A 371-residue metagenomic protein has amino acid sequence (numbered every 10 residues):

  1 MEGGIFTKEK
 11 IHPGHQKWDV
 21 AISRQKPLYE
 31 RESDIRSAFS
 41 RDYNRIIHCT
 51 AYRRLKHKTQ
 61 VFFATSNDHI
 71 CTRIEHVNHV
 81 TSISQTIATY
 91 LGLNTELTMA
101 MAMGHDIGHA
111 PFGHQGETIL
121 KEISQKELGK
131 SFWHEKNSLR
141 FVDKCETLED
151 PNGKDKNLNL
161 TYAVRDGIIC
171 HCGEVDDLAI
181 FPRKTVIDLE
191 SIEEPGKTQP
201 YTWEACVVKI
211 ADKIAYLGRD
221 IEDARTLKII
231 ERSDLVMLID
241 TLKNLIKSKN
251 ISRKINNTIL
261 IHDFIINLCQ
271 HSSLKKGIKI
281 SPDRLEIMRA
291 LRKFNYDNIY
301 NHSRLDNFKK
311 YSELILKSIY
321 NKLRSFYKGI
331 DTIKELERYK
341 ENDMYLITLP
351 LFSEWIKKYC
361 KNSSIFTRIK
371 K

Functional and structural regions predicted by a protein language model:
M1-I87, S131-F132, K136-N137, F141-K371: Histidine-centered, transition-metal-coordinating active-site segments
Q85-E96: Short pre-active-site segment immediately N-terminal to the catalytic Zn-binding motif
N94-M99, Y201-W203: Short hydrophobic "helix-edge" motifs at membrane interfaces and signal-peptide entry regions
E96, A100, A110-K130, T226-I230: Post-HEXXH active-site segment of zinc metalloproteases
T98-M103, K209: Short alpha-helical catalytic segment bearing the HExxH-like zincin motif of zinc-dependent metalloproteases
M103-D106, K121, Q125, Y296 (+1 more regions): A broad detector of the eukaryotic-type serine/threonine protein kinase catalytic domain
G104, G108-F112, A215: Short active-site segment of divalent metal-dependent hydrolases/proteases that encodes the spacing between
